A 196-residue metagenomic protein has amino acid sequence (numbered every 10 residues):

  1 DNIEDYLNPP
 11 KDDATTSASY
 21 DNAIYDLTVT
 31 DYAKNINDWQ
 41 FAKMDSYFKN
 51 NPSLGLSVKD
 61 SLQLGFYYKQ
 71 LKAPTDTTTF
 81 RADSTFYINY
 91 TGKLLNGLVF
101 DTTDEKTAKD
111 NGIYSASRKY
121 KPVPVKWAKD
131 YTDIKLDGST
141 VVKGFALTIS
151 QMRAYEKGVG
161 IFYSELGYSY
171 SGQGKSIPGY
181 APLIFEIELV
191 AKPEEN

Functional and structural regions predicted by a protein language model:
D1-N196: Cross-family detector of peptidyl-prolyl cis-trans isomerase
